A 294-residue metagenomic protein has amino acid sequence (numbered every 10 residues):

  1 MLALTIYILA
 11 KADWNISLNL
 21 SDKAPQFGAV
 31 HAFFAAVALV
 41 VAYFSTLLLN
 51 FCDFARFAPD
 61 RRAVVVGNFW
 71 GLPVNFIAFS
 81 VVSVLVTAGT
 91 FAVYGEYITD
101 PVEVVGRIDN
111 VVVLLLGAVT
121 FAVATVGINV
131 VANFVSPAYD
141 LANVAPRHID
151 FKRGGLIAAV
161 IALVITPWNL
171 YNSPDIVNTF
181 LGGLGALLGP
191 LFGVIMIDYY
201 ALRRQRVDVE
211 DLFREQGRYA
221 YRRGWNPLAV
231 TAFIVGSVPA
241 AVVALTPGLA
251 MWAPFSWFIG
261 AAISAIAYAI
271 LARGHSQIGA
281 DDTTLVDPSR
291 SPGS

Functional and structural regions predicted by a protein language model:
M1-K11, L20, N68-L72, L181-G189 (+1 more regions): Membrane-interface loop-to-helix entry segments
M1-K23, A36, V40-S45, S83-A92 (+2 more regions): Hydrophobic alpha-helical segments and their helix-loop junctions in multi-pass secondary transporters
M1-L9, A38-Y43, G117-A124, A158-P167 (+3 more regions): Hydrophobic core segments of alpha-helical transmembrane domains in multi-pass membrane transport and ion-translocation
T5-A12, D22-S83, N110-V131, A220-G236: Hydrophobic, membrane-embedded alpha-helices of multi-pass small-molecule transporters
L9-A35, G95-G106, P174-I176, L212-Y221 (+1 more regions): Inter-helical loop and helix-membrane interface segments of multi-pass membrane transporters/permeases
V82-V130, V144-D150, L163-P174, N178-A186: TM-loop-TM module centered on a large, flexible mid-protein loop between adjacent transmembrane helices in multi-pass
V130-A158, L202: Helix-loop-helix connectors at the membrane interface of multi-pass transporters/channels
L191-A267, G274, D281-L285: C-terminal membrane-solvent junction of multi-pass transporters and transport-like membrane proteins
